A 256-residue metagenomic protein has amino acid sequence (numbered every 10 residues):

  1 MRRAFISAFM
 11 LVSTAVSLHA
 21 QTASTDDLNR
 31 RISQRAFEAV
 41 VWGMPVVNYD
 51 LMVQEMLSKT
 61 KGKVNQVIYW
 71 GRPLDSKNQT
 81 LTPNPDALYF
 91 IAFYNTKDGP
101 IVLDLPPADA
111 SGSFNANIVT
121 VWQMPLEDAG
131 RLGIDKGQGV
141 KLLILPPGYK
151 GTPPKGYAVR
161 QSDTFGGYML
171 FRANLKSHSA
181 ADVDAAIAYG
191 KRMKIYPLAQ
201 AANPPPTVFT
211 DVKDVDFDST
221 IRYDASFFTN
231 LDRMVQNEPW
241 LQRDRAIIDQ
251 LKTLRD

Functional and structural regions predicted by a protein language model:
M1-A4: Positively charged n-region of N-terminal signal peptides that target proteins for export
S7-S17: Bacterial N-terminal signal peptides
Q21-D256: A compositional/structural signature for long, glycine/proline-rich flexible linkers and loops on extracytoplasmic
